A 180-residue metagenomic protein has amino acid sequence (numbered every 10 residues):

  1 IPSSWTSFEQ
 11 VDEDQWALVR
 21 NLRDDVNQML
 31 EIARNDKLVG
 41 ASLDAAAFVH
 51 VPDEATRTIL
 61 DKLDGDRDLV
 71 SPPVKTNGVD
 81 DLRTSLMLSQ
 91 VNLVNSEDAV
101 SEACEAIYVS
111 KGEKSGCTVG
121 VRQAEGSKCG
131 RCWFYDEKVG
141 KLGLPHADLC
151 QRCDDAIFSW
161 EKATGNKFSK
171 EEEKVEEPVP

Functional and structural regions predicted by a protein language model:
I1-M29, A33-D64, R83-L86, A103-Y108 (+2 more regions): Acidic, turn-prone loop/beta-hairpin segments
R67-V94: A glycine-rich helix N-cap at a beta->alpha junction
A124-S127, L144-P145: Flanking scaffold residues of small Cys/His-coordinated metal-binding clusters
C129, C150-C153: Short cysteine-rich clusters marking metal-coordination/redox-active sites
W133-D136, D154: Cys/His-coordinated zinc-binding microdomains
K138-D148: Short linker/helix segments within small regulatory modules
A156-K170: Short metal-binding segments enriched for Cys and/or His
N166-P180: Eukaryotic N-terminal low-complexity, Ser/Thr- and Lys/Arg-rich leader segments that predominantly function as
